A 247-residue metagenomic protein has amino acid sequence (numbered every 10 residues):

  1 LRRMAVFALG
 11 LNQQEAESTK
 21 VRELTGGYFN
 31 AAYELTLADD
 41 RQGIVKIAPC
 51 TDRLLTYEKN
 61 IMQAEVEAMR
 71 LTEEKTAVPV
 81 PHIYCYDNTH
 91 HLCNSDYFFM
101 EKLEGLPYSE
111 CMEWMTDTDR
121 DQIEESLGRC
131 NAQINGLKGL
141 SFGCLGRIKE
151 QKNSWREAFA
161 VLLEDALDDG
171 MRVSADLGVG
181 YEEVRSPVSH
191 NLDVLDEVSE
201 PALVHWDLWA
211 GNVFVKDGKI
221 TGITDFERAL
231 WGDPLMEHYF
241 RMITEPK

Functional and structural regions predicted by a protein language model:
L1-E17: Juxta-kinase regulatory segment immediately upstream of eukaryotic protein kinase catalytic domains
L9, E73-T76, E245: Structural motif
N12-Q14, T76, K216: Extracytoplasmic/secreted proteins and extracellular or luminal domains
N12-T19, A64, S186-V188, D193-L195: Short Pro/Gly-enriched beta-strand edge/turn motifs at strand-loop
Q13, V173-E183, S189, T221 (+2 more regions): A conserved long alpha-helix in the C-terminal portion of kinase-like catalytic domains
T19-A175: ATP-binding pocket architecture of kinase catalytic cores
R156, E197, P201-V204, W209-K247: Active-site Asp-x-Gly
